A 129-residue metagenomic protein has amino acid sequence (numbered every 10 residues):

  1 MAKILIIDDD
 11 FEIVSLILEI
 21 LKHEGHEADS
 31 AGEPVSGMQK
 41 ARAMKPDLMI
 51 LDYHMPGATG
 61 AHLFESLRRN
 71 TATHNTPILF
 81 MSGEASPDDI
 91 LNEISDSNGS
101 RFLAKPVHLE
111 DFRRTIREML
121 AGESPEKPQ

Functional and structural regions predicted by a protein language model:
D8: Conserved acidic carboxylate
V14, P56, S86: The feature encodes the CheY-like receiver
S15-H23: Charged docking surfaces used in two-component/phosphorelay signaling
G25-G32, K40: Short hydrophobic/Thr-rich beta-strand motif most characteristic of the beta2 strand and flanking loop of CheY-like
G32-S36, T59-E65: Acidic catalytic/metal-coordinating carboxylates
K45-D47, A72-P77: His-Asp phosphorelay/catalytic-motif detector in bacterial-type signaling
D52, S82: Active-site residues of response regulator receiver
H62, A85-A104, E110, R114: Alpha4 helix (beta4-alpha4-beta5 surface) of REC/receiver domains from two-component response regulators
